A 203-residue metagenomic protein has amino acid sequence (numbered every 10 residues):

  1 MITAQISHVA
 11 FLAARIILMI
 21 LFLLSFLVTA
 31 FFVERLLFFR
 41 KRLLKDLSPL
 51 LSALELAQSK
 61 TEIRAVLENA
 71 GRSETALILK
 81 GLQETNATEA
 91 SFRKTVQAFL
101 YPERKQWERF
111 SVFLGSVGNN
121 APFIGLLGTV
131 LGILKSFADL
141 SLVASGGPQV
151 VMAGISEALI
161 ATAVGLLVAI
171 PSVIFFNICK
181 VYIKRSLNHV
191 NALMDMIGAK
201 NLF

Functional and structural regions predicted by a protein language model:
M1-L50: Hydrophobic membrane-targeting segments
S7-A14, Y101-G118, Q149-I160: Alpha-helical membrane-interface segments at transmembrane helix boundaries
A14, L27, V33-E34, G118-A121 (+2 more regions): Residue-level micro-sites within transmembrane alpha helices that shape and flank functional polar/acidic positions
I20-L27, A121-I124, G128-L131, L166: Residue-level signal for the membrane-embedded core of alpha-helical transmembrane segments, especially mid-helix
V28-F31, L37-F38, Q106, I160 (+1 more regions): Hydrophobic side chains within alpha-helical segments
R42-G146, I174-F203: Predominantly long cytosolic amphipathic alpha-helical stalk/bundle segments
A158-I174: Hydrophobic alpha-helical transmembrane segments of polytopic membrane proteins
